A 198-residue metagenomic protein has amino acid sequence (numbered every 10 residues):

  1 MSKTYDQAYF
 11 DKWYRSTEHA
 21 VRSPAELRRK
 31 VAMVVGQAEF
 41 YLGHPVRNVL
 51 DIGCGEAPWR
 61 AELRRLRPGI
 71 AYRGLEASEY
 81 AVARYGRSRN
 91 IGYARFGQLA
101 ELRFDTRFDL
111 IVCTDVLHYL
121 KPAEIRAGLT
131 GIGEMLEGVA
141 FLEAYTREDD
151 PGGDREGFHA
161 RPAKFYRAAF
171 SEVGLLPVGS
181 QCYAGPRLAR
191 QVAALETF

Functional and structural regions predicted by a protein language model:
M1-T106, L120-F198: Class I (Rossmann-like) S-adenosyl-L-methionine-dependent methyltransferase catalytic domain, capturing the SAM-binding
V112: A conserved beta-strand element that flanks and buttresses the S-adenosyl-L-methionine
D115-Y119: Short catalytic micro-motifs in class I SAM-dependent methyltransferases
